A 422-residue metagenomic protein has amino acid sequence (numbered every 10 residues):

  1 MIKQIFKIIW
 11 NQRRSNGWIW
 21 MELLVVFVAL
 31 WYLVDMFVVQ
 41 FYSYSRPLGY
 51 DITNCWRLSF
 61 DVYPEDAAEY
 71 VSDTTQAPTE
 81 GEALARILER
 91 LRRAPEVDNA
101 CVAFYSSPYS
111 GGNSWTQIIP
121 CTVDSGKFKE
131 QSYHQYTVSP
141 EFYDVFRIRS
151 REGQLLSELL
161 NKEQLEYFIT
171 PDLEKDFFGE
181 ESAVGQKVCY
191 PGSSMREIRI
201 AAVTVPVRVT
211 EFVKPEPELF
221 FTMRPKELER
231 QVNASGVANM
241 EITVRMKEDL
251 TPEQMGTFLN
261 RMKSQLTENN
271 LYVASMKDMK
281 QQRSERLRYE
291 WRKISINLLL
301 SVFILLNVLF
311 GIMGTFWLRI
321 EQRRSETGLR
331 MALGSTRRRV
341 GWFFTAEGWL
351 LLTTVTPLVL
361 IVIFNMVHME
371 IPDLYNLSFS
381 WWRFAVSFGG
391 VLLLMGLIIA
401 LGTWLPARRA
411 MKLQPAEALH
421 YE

Functional and structural regions predicted by a protein language model:
I2-I8, Q40, G390-E422: C-terminal membrane-exit region of the final transmembrane helix in multipass inner-membrane proteins
K3-K7, F310-G348, K412-E422: Intracellular coupling helices
N11, L266-S301, Q322, V367-F388: Membrane-helix entry/capping segments
R14-V39, Y289-S325, L352-T354, L358-V362 (+1 more regions): Hydrophobic alpha-helical transmembrane segments of multi-pass inner-membrane transport and secretion
M36-V123, K129: Membrane-proximal extracellular/periplasmic loop immediately following the first transmembrane helix
Q40, L58, L91, V97 (+9 more regions): Generic structural signal for small/hydrophobic residues in well-ordered secondary structure, especially within
G111-E285: Mid-to-C-terminal secondary-structure elements that act as membrane-proximal/extracytoplasmic interface segments
I304, S325-I371, Y375, V386-G390 (+2 more regions): Transmembrane alpha-helical interface segments in multi-pass membrane proteins
